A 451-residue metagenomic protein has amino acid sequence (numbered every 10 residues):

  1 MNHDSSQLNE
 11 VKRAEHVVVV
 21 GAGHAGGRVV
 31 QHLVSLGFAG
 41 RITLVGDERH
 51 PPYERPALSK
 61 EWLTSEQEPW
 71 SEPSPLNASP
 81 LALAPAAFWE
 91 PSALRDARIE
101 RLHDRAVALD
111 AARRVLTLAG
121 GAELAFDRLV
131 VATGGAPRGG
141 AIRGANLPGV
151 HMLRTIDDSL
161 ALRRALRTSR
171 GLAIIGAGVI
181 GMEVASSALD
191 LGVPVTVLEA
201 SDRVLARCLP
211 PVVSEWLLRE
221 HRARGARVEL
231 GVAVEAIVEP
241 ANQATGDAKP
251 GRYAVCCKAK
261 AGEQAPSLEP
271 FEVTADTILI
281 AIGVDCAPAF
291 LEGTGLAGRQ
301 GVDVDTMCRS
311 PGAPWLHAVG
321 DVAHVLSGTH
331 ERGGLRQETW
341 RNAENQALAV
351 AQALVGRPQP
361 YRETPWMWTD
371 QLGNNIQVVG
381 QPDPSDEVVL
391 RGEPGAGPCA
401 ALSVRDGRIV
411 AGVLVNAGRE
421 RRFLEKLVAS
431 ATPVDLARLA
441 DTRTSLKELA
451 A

Functional and structural regions predicted by a protein language model:
N2-S6, V11-A14, V18-V20, P85-A173 (+5 more regions): FAD-binding core/adjacent interface of flavoenzyme oxidoreductases
K12-E15, H324-R422: Mid-to-C-terminal Rossmann-like scaffold of FAD/NAD(P)H-dependent oxidoreductases
V17-F38, A173, I180-L189: N-terminal Rossmann-like FAD-binding beta1-loop-alpha1 element of flavoenzymes
H32-E123, L209-R227: N-terminal Rossmann-like dinucleotide/flavin-binding domain of flavoprotein oxidoreductases that bind FAD/FMN
A39-T43, E100-T117, L124, L191-T306: A Rossmann-like FAD-binding core segment of flavoenzymes
N146-S169, F271-N345: FAD-site-proximal beta/loop scaffold in flavoenzymes
A161-L209, V213: Rossmann-like NAD(P)H-binding beta-loop-alpha module
D435-A451: Cysteine/selenocysteine-centered motifs that mediate thiol-based redox chemistry or coordinate metal-sulfur cofactors
